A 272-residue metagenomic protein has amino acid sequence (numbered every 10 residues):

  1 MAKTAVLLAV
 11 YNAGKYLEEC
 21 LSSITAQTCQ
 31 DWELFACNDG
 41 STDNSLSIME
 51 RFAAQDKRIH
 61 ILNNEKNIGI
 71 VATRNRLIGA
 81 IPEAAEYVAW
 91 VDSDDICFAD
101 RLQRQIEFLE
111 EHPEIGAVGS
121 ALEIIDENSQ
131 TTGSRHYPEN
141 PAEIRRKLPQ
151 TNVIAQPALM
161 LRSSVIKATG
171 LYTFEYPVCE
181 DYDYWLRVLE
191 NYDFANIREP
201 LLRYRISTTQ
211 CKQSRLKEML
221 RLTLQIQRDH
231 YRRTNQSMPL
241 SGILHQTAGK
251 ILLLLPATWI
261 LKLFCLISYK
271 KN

Functional and structural regions predicted by a protein language model:
A2-T4, T25-A36, N44, D56-H60: Short loop->beta transition adjacent to catalytic acidic/histidine clusters or analogous donor-positioning motifs
N12-A26: Short, well-formed alpha-helical segments that are part of the catalytic scaffolds of diverse glycosyltransferases
Y16-E18, D43-R51, A72, I96 (+1 more regions): Acidic helix N-cap motif at the loop->helix transition within catalytic regions of sugar-transfer enzymes
S23, Q30, N38-S47, K66 (+1 more regions): A conserved acidic beta->alpha catalytic loop
N64-E83, R104: Glycine-rich, basic loop-to-helix element that forms the pyrophosphate-binding segment of sugar-nucleotide handling
V88: Short aromatic/hydrophobic "clamp" motif used to bind/position activated sugar donors
D100-T132: Conserved donor NDP-sugar-binding/catalytic core segment of glycosyltransferases
S134-I226: Conserved nucleotide-sugar donor-binding catalytic segment
